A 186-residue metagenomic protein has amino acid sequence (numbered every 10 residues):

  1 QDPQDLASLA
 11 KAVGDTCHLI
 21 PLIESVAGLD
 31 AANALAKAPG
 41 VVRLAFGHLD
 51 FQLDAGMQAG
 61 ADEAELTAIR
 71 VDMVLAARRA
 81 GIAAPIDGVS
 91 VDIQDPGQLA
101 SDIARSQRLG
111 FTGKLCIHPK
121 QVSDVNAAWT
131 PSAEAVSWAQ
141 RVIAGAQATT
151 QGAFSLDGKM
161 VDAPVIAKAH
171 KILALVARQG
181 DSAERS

Functional and structural regions predicted by a protein language model:
Q1-S186: Expand to "…catalyze enediolate/carbanion chemistry for C-C bond making/breaking, isomerization, decarboxylation
